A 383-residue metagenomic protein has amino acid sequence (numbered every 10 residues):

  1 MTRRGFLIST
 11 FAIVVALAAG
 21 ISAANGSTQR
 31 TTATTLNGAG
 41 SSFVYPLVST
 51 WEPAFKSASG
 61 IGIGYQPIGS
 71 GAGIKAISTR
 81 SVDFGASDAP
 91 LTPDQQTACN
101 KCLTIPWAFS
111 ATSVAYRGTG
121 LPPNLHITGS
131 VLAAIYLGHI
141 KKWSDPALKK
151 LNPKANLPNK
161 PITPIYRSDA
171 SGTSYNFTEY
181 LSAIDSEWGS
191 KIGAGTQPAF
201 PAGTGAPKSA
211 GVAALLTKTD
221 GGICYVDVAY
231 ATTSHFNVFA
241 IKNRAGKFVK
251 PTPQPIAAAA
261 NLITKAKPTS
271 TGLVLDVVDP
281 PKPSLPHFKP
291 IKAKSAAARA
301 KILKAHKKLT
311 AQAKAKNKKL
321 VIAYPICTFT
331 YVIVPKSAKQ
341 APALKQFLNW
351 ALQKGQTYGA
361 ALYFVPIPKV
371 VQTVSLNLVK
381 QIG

Functional and structural regions predicted by a protein language model:
M1-F11: Bacterial N-terminal signal peptides that target proteins for export
M1-R3, L17, G26-S27: Terminal targeting segments of Actinobacterial cell-envelope proteins
S9-A19: Bacterial N-terminal signal peptides
G20-G383: Flexible loop/hinge segments at secondary-structure junctions
